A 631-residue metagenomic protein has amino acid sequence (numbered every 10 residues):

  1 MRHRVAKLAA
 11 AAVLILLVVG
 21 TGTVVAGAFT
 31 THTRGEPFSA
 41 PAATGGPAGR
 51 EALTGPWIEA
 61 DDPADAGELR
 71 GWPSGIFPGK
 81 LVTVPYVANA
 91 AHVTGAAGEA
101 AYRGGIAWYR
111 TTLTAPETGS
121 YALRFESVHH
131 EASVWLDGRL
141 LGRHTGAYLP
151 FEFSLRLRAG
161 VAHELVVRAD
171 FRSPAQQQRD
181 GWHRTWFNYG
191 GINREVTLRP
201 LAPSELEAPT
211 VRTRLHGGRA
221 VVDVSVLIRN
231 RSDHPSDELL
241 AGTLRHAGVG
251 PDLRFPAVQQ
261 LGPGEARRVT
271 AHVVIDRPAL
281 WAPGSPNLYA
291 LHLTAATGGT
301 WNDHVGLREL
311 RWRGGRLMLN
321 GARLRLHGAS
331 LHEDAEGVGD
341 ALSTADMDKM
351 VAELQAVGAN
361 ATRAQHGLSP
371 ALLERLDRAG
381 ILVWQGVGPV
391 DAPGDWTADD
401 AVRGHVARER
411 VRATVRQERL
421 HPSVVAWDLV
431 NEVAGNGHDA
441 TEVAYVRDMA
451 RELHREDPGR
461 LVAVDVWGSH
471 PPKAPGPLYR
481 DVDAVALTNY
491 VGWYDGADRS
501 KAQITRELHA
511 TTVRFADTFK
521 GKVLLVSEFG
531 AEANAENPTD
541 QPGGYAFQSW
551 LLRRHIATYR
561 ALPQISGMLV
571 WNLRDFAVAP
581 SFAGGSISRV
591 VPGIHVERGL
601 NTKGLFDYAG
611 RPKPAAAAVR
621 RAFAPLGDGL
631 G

Functional and structural regions predicted by a protein language model:
M1-L14: N-terminal export and membrane-targeting signals
V19-P37: C-terminal region of N-terminal signal peptides and the immediate post-cleavage residues of exported proteins
H32-R124, A175-H183, Y189-I192, A622: Extended carbohydrate-recognition surfaces in non-catalytic/accessory domains of CAZymes and lectin-like proteins
G45-E68, G104, V128, Q177 (+6 more regions): Substrate-binding clefts and catalytic carboxylate motifs of secreted carbohydrate-active enzymes
A60-P63, E99, G104-L206, R231 (+2 more regions): Accessory beta-strand-rich segments of carbohydrate-active enzymes
A88-T112, G119-D137, G142, P203-T210 (+8 more regions): Active-site-adjacent substrate/metal-binding segments within catalytic domains of carbohydrate-active enzymes
V134-L136, A220-Q260, V269: Beta-strand-rich binding/interaction modules
V161-A162, I275-L288: Short glycine/proline/serine/threonine-rich loop/turn segments at secondary-structure transition edges
